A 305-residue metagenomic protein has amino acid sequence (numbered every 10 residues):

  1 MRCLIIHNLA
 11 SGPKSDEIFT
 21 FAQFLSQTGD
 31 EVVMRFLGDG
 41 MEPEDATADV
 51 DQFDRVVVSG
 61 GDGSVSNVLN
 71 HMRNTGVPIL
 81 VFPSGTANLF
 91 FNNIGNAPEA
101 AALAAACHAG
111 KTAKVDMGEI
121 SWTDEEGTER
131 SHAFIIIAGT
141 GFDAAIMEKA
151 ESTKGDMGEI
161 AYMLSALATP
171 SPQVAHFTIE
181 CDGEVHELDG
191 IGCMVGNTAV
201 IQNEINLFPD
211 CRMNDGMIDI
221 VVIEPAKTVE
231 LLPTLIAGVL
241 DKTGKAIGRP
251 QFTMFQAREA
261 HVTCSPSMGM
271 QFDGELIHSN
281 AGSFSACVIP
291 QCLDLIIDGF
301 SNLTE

Functional and structural regions predicted by a protein language model:
M1-L4: Extreme N-terminal starter segment of soluble prokaryotic enzymes
I6, A10, S15, F19 (+4 more regions): Catalytic core of DAGKc-family lipid kinases
G12-D16, Q202, L293: Short N-terminal binding/cap micro-motifs at the start of the first secondary-structure element
V33-T75: N-terminal small/polar loop signature for handling phosphorylated ligands or for N-terminal nucleophile
G139, D143, M194-F208, L276: Glycine-rich phosphate/pyrophosphate-binding beta-alpha loops
K154-A161, E204, P209-E230: Gly/Ser/Thr-rich active-site loops/lids in small-molecule metabolic enzymes that frequently grip phosphoryl groups
Q173-A175, D189-I191, N214-D219, R258-A260: A generic structural signal for short beta-strands and their flanking turns/coil linkers
C181, R212, V222-E305: ATP/nucleoside-binding phosphotransfer catalytic cores, i.e., glycine-rich phosphate-binding loops
